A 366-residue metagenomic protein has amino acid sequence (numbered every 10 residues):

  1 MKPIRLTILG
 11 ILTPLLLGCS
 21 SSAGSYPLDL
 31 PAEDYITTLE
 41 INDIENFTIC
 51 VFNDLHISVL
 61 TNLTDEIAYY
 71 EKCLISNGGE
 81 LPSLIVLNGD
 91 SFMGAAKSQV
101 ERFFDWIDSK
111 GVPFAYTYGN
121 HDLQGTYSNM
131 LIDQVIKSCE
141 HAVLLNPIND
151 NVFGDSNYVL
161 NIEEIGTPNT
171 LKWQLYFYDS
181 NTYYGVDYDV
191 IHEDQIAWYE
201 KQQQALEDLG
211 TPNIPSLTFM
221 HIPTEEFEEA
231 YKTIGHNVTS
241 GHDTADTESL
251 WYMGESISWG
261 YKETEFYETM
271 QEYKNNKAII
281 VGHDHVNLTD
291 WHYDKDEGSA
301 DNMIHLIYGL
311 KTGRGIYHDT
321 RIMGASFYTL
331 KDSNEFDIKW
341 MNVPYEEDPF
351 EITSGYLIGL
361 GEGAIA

Functional and structural regions predicted by a protein language model:
L15-G18: C-terminal motif of bacterial Sec signal peptides marking the signal peptidase cleavage site
S22-R102: N-terminal active-site segment of His-dependent metallophosphoesterases
Y26-L30, I36-T37, V159-E163, F266-E268 (+2 more regions): Binuclear metal-dependent phosphoesterase catalytic core
L30-A32, Q99-T211, L306, S326-K331: Extended active-site neighborhood of metal-dependent phosphoesterases/phosphodiesterases
T37-C50, D155-F177, I214, H292-L306: Beta-strand-turn-beta hairpins that frame and shape the catalytic cleft of phosphate-ester-processing enzymes
C50-A68, F92-S98, G125, M130 (+4 more regions): Acidic/histidine-rich helix-loop elements that form or flank divalent-metal/phosphate-binding sites at the catalytic
S58-L60, F92-A96, Y116-Y127, Y183-V186 (+4 more regions): Active-site environment of divalent metal-dependent phosphoester hydrolases
G78-S83, Q174, Y188-L288: His/acidic metal-ligating clusters that form di-metal
